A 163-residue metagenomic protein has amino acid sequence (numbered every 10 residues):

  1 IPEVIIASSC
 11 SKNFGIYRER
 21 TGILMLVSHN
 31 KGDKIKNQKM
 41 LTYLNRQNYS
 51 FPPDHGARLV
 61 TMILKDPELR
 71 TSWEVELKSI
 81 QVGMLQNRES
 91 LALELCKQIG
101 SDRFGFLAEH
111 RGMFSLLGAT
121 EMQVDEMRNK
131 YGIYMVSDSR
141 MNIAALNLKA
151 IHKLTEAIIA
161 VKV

Functional and structural regions predicted by a protein language model:
I1-K36: Active-site PLP attachment segment
I1-P2, E19-T21, E109-M113, K130 (+1 more regions): Active-site lining segments that contact anionic ligands and/or coordinate catalytic metals
G15-Y17, P53, M84, T120: Active-site-proximal structural scaffolding
L26-K31, D66-P67, A119: Short loop segments at secondary-structure junctions
G32, C96, A119-V163: PLP-dependent enzyme catalytic core of the Aspartate aminotransferase-like
Q38-A57, I63-A92: Structural signature of PLP-dependent enzymes
L69-K130: Conserved PLP-binding catalytic core of the aspartate aminotransferase-like
